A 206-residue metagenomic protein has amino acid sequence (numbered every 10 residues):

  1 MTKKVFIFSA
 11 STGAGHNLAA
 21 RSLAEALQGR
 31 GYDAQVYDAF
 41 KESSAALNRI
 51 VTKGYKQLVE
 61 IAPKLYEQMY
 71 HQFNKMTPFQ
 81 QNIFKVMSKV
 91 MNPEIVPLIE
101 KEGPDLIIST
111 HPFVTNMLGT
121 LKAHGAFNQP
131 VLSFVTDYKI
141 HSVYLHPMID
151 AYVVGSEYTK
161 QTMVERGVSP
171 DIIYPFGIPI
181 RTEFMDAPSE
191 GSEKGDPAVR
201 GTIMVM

Functional and structural regions predicted by a protein language model:
T2-F6: Extreme N-terminal starter segment of soluble prokaryotic enzymes
S9-T12, N17, A26, R30: N-terminal glycine-rich, Lys/His-bearing helix-loop that initiates the first secondary-structure elements of many
A14, A19, Q72-V168, I172-P175: Active-site and donor-binding regions of nucleotide-sugar-utilizing enzymes
S22-V96: Conserved N-terminal ligand/cofactor-binding loop architecture of enzyme catalytic domains
S44, N116, H141, I180-E183: Generic structural signal for helix capping and beta-alpha/helix-loop junctions
L47, Y144-L145, M185-P188: Short, well-ordered secondary-structure micro-motifs
D150-M206: A nucleotide-sugar donor-handling region in carbohydrate enzymes
